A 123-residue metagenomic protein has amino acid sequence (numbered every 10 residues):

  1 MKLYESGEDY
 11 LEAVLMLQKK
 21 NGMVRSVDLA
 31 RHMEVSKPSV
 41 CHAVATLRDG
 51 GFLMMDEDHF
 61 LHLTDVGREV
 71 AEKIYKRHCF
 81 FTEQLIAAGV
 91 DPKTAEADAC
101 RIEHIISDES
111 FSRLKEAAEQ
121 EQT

Functional and structural regions predicted by a protein language model:
K2-V35: N-terminal helix-turn-helix DNA-binding core of bacterial DNA-binding proteins
Y4, L63-T64, S107: Residue-level signal for threonine
S26-E57: Canonical helix-turn-helix DNA-binding module
S36, G89-K93: Helix N-cap / loop-to-helix initiation motif
H59-R77: Basic, amphipathic "hinge/linker" alpha-helix immediately C-terminal to the N-terminal HTH DNA-binding motif
H78-F80, E96: A generic alpha-helix surface/boundary motif
Q84-I86: Clustered cysteine/histidine zinc-coordinating segments, centered on FYVE zinc fingers that bind PI3P and target
A97-T123: C-terminal regulatory/oligomerization modules of transcriptional regulators
